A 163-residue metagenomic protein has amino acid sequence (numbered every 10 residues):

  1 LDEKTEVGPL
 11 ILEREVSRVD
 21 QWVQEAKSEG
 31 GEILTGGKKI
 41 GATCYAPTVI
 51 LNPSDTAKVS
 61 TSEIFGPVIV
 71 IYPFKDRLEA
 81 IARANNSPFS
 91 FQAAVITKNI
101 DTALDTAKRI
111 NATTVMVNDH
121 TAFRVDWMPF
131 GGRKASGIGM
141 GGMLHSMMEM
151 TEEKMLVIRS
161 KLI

Functional and structural regions predicted by a protein language model:
L10-D20: Short beta-strand to alpha-helix junction loop
Q21-G30: Basic phosphate/pyrophosphate-binding loop/patch that engages nucleotide-derived ligands
V23-Q24, C44-I163: Conserved C-terminal structural/oligomerization subdomain of aldehyde/semialdehyde dehydrogenase
G30-K39: Short secondary-structure junctions
